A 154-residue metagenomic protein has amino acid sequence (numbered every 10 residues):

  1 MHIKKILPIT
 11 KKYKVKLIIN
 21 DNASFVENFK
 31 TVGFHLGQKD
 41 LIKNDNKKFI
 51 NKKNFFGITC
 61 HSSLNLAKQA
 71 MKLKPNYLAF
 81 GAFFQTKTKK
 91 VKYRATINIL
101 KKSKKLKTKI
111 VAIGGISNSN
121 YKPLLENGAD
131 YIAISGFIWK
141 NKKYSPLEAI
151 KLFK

Functional and structural regions predicted by a protein language model:
M1-I19, N46-S63, K92-N118, K151-K154: Alpha-helix-loop-beta-strand connector modules within alpha/beta enzyme cores
V15, V32, N76, T108 (+1 more regions): Receiver (REC) domain switch/active-site residues of two-component response regulators
N20-S24, S62-A70, S117-P123: Short, acidic/polar
F25-Q69: Helix-adjacent hinge/juxtasegments
V26, A70, L78, S103 (+2 more regions): Conserved, mostly hydrophobic/aromatic
F29, L73, E126-G128: Structural motif
Q38-N46, A79-V91, Y121, L125-F153: Glycine-rich phosphate-binding active-site loops on the catalytic face of alpha/beta enzymes
G57, H61-K89: Histidine/lysine/aspartate-rich catalytic loop segments that bind and position anionic ligands
